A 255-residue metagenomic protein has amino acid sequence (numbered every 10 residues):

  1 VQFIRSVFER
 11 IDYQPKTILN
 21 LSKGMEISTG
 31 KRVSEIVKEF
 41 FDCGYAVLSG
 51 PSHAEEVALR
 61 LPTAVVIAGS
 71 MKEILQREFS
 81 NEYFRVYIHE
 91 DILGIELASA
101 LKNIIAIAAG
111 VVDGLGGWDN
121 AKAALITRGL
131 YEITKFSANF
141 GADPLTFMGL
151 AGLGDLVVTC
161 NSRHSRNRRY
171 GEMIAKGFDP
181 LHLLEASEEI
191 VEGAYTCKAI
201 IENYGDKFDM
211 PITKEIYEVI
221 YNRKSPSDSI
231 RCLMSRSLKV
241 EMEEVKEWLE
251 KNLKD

Functional and structural regions predicted by a protein language model:
V1-I4, E26, G30, S34 (+11 more regions): Generic structural signal for well-ordered, non-membrane alpha-helical segments in soluble metabolic enzymes
V1-P62, E73-R77: Rossmann-like NAD(P)(H) cofactor-binding subdomain of soluble oxidoreductases
L21-G24, L48-P51, G69-S70, H89-D91 (+3 more regions): Fold-independent oxyanion-binding glycine-rich loops and adjacent beta-strand/coil segments at enzyme active sites
H53-E56, E82-A106, L115-G116, D143-L153: Conserved Rossmann-fold dehydrogenase catalytic segment
A58-E73, A109-A124: Short beta-strand and adjoining strand-loop segment in the mid-core of the Rossmann-like NAD(P)-dependent dehydrogenase
A109-D113, A138-M148, G154-D255: NAD(P)-dependent Rossmann-like dehydrogenase/reductase catalytic/cofactor-binding core
I126-F140: An active-site-proximal "capping" alpha-helix that borders the catalytic cofactor pocket
